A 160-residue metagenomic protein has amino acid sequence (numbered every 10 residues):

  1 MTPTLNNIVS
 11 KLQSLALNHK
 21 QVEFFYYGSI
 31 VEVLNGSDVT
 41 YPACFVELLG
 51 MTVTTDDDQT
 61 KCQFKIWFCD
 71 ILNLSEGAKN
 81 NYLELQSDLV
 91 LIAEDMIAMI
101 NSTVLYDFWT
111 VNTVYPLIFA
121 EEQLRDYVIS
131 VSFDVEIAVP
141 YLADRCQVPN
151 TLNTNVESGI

Functional and structural regions predicted by a protein language model:
M1-Y27, L48-I160: Charged, amphipathic alpha-helical segments and their flanking helix caps
E32-L34: Short N-terminal edge-element motif at the start of the domain
G36-D38, D57-D58: Short glycine-biased active-site loop of nucleotidyltransferases that positions the nucleotide triphosphate and helps
V39-G50: A short, hydrophobic beta-strand-centered structural micro-motif
